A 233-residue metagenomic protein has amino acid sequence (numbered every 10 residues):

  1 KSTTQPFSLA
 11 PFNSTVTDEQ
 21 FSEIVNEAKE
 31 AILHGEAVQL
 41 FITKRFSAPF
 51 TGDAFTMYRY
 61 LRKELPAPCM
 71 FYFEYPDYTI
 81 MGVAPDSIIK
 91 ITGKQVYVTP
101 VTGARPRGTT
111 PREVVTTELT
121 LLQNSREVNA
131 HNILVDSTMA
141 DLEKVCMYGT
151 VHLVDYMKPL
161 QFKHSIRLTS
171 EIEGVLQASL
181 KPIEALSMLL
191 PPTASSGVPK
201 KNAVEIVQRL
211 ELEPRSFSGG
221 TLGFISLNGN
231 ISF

Functional and structural regions predicted by a protein language model:
K1-F233: Extended alpha-helical targeting/anchoring segments, especially N-terminal organellar/secretory targeting helices
